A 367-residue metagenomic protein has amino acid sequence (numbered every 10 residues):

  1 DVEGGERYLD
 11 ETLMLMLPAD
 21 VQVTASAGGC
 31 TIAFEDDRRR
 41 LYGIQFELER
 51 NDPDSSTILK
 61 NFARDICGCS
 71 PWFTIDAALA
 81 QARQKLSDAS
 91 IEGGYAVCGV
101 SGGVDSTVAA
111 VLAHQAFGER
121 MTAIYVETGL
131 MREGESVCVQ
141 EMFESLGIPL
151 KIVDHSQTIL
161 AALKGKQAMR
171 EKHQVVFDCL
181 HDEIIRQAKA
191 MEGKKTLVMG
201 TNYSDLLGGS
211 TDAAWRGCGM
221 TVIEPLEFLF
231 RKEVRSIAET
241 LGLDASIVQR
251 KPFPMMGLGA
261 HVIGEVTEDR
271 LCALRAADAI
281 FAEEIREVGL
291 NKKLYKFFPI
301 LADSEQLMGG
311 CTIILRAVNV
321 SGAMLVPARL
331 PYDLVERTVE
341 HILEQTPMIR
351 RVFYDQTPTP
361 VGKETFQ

Functional and structural regions predicted by a protein language model:
D1-Q174, L180-K195, T211-Q367: RNA-binding accessory domains that recognize and position tRNA/RNA substrates
E49, N202-Y203: Catalytic metal-binding/acid-base residues of hydrolase active sites
L197-T201: Polar, glycine-rich mid-to-C-terminal structural blocks that act as macromolecule-binding/assembly scaffolds
Y203-T211: S-adenosylmethionine
